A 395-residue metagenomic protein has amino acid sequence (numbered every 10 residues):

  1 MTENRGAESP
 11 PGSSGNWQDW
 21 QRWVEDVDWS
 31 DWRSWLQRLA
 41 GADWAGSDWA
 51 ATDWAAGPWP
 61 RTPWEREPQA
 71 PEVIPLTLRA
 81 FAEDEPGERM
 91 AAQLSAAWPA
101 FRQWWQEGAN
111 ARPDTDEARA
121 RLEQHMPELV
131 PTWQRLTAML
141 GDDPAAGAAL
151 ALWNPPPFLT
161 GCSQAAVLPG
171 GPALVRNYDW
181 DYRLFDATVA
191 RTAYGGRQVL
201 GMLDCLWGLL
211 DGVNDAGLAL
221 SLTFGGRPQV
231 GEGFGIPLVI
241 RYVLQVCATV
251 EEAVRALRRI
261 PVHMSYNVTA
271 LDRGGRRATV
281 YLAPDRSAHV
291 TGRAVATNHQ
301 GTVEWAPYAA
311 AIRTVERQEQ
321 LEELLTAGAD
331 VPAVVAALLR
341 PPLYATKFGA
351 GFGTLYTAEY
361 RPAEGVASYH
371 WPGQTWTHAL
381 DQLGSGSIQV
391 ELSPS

Functional and structural regions predicted by a protein language model:
M1-P10, W17: N-terminal acidic, proline/glycine-rich, low-complexity intrinsically disordered segments
G12, D19-V24, D28-G41, G46 (+3 more regions): C-terminal, well-structured catalytic/ligand-binding subdomain of enzymes
A145-A165: Short, glycine/charge-rich beta-strand/loop segments that flank catalytic centers and engage negatively charged groups
